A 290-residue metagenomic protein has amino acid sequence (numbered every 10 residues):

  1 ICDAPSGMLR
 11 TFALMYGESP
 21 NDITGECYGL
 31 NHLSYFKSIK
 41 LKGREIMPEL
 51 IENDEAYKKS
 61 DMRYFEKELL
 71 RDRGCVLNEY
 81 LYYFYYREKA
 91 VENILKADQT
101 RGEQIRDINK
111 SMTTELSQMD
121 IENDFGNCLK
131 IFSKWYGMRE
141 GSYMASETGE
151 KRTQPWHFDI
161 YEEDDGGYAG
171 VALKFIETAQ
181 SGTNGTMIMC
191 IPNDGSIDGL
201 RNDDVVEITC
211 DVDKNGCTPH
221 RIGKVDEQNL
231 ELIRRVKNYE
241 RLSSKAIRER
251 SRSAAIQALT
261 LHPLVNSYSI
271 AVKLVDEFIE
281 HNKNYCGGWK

Functional and structural regions predicted by a protein language model:
I1-F12: Rossmann-like NAD(P)(H) cofactor-binding subdomain of soluble oxidoreductases
G17-K290: Long, compositionally biased stretches enriched for glycine and/or charged residues
